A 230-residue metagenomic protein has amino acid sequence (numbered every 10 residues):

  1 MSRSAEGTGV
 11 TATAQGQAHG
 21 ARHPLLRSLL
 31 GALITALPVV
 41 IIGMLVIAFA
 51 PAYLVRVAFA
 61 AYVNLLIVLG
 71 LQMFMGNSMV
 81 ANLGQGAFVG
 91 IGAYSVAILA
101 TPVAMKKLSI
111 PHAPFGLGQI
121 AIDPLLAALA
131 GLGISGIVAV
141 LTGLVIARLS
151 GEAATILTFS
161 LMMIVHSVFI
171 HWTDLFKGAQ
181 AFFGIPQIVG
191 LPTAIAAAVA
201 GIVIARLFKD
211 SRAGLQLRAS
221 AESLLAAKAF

Functional and structural regions predicted by a protein language model:
S2-F230: Transmembrane alpha-helices and adjacent helix-loop boundaries
